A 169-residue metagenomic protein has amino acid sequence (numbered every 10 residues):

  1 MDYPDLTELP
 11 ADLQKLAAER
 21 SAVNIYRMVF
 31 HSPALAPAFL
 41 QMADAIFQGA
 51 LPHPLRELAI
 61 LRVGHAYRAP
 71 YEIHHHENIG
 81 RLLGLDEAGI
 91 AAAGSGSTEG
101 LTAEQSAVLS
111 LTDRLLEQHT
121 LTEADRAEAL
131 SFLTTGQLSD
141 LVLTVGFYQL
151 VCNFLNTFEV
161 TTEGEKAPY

Functional and structural regions predicted by a protein language model:
M1-Y169: Hydrophobic alpha-helical segments
